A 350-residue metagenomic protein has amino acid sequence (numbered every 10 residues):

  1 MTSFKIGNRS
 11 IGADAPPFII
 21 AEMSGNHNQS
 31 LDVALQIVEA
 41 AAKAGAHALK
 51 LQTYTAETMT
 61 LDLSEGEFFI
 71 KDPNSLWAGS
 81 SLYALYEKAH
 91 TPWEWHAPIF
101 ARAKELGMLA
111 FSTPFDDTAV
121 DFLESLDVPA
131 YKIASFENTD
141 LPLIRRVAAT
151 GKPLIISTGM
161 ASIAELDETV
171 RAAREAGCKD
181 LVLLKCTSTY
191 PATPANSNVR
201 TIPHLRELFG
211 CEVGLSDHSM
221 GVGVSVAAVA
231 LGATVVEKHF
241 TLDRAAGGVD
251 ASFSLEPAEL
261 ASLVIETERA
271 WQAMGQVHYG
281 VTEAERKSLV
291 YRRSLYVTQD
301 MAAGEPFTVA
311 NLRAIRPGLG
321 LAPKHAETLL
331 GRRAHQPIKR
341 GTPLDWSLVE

Functional and structural regions predicted by a protein language model:
M1-E350: Catalytic cores and adjacent flexible loops of soluble metabolic enzymes that perform enolate/carbanion chemistry on
